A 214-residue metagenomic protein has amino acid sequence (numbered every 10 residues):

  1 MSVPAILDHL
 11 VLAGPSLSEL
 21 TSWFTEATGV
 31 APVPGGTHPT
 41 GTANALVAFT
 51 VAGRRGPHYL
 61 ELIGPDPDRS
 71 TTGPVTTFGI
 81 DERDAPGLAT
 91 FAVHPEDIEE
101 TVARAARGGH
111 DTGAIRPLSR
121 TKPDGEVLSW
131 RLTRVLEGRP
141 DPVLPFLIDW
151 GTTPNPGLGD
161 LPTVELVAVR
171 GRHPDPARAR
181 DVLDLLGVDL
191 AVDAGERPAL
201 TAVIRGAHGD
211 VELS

Functional and structural regions predicted by a protein language model:
S2-L7, L12-P32, F49-S214: Glyoxalase I/VOC metalloenzyme domain signal
T37-T40, K122: A short beta-turn/loop motif at secondary-structure boundaries
P39-A43, E196-P198: Short acidic/glycine-enriched loop/turn segments that link adjacent beta-strands
A45-V47: Short beta-strand scaffold segments in enzyme catalytic cores
